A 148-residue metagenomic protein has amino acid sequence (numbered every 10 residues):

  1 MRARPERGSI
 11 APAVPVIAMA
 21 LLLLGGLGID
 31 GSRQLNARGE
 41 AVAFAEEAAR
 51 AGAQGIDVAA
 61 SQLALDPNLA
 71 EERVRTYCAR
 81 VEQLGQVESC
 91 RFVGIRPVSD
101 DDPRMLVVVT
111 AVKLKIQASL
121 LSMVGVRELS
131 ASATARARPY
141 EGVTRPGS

Functional and structural regions predicted by a protein language model:
M1-E71: Alpha-helical assembly-interface signal, strongest on the long, hydrophobic N-terminal helix that forms
P5, R96-V107, T134-R145: Short secondary-structure transition/capping segments
A43, E47, D57, C90 (+2 more regions): Generic preference for flexible, low-structure residues
A49-A111: Short amphipathic secondary-structure patches
A111-A118: Generic short beta-strand segments
A118-S148: Low-complexity, S/T/G/P-rich flexible repeat/linker segments used as non-globular hinges and stalks within
